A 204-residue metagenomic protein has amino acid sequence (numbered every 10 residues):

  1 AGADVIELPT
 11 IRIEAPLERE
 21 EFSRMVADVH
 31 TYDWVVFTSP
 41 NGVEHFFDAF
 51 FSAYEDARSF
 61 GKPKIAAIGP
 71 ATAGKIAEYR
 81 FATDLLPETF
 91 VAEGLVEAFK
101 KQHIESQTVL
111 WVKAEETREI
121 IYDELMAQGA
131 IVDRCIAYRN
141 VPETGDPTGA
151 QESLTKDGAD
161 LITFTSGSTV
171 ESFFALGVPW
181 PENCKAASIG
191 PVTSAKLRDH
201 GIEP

Functional and structural regions predicted by a protein language model:
A1-P204: Signature of uroporphyrinogen-III synthase
